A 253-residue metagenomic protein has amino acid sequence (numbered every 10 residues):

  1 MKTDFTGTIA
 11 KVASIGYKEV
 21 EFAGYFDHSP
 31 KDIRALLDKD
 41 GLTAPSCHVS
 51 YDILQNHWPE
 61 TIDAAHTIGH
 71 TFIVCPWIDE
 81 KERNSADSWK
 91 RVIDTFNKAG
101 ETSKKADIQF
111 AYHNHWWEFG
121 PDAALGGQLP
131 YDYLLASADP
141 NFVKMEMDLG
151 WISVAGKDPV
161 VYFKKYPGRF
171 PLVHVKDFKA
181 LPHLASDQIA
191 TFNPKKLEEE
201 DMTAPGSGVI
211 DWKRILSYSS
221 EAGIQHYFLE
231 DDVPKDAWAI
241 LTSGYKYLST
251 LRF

Functional and structural regions predicted by a protein language model:
M1-F72, K144, K246-F253: N-terminal pre-domain/capping segments
M1-T3, E19-K31, S50-W58, E80-N84 (+6 more regions): Acidic-and-aromatic substrate-binding clefts and catalytic sites of carbohydrate-active enzymes
G7-K11, D32-K39, P59-T67, D87-K105 (+5 more regions): Alpha-helical scaffolding segments of alpha/beta enzyme cores, especially the outer helices of TIM-barrel or partial
V12, V20, L37, A65 (+7 more regions): Conserved, mostly hydrophobic/aromatic
E19, Y51-M145, W238: Active-site acidic/histidine proton-transfer and metal-coordination neighborhood in alpha/beta enzyme cores
V20-F22, A44-V49, I73-C75, F110-Y112 (+3 more regions): Hydrophobic faces of well-ordered beta-strands that scaffold small-molecule active sites in alpha/beta enzyme cores
K105-T203: Acidic/histidine-rich catalytic cores of soluble enzymes
A204, Y218, V233-F253: Aromatic-rich peripheral "rim/lid" segments of glycoside hydrolase catalytic domains that contact and position glycan
